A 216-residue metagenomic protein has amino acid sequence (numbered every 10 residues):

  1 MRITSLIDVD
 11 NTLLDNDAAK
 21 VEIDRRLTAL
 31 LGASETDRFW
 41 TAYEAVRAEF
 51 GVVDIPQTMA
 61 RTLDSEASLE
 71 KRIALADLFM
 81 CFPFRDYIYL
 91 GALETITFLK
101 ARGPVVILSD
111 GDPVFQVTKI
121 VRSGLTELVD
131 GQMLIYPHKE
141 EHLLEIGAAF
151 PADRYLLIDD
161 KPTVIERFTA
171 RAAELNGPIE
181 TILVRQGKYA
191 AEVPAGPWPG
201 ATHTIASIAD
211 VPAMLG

Functional and structural regions predicted by a protein language model:
M1-R2, V121-G216: Asp-based, Mg2+/Mn2+-dependent phosphohydrolase catalytic module
M1-T41, D64: Active-site neighborhood of HAD-like aspartate-dependent phosphohydrolases
L6-D8, L108, L157-I158: Generic enzyme active-site microenvironment
T12, A19, P113-V114, T163 (+1 more regions): Conserved Rossmann-like nucleotide-cofactor binding loop
L13, V105, L157: Conserved SAM-binding loop
A19, L30-A33, Y43-C81: A metal-dependent, Asp-based hydrolase signature
Q57, M80-V106, E140: Short, acidic loop-to-helix structural element flanking the phosphoryl-transfer center in phosphate-processing enzymes
L93-V106, D110-L134: Substrate-recognition/cap helix-loop segment adjacent to the acidic, metal-dependent catalytic center of Asp-based
